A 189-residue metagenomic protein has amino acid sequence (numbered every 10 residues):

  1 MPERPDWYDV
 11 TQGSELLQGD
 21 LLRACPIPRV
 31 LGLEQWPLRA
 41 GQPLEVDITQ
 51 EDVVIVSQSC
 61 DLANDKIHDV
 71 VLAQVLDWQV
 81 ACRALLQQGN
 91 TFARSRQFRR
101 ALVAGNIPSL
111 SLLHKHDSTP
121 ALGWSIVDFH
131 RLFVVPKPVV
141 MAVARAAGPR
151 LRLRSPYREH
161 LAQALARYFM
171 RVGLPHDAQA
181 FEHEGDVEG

Functional and structural regions predicted by a protein language model:
M1-E15, E34-R39, E45-D47, L85-G189: C-terminal terminal-subdomain/extension
L22-P26, E34: Glycine-enriched, solvent-exposed interface loops adjoining structured elements
P26-I27, S57: Conserved "cap/hinge" positions at secondary-structure junctions
A40-L44, Q58-D61: Catalytic micro-motifs at enzyme active sites that drive phosphoryl/nucleotidyl and oxygen chemistry
S57-R100: Compact nucleic-acid interaction/catalytic patches
